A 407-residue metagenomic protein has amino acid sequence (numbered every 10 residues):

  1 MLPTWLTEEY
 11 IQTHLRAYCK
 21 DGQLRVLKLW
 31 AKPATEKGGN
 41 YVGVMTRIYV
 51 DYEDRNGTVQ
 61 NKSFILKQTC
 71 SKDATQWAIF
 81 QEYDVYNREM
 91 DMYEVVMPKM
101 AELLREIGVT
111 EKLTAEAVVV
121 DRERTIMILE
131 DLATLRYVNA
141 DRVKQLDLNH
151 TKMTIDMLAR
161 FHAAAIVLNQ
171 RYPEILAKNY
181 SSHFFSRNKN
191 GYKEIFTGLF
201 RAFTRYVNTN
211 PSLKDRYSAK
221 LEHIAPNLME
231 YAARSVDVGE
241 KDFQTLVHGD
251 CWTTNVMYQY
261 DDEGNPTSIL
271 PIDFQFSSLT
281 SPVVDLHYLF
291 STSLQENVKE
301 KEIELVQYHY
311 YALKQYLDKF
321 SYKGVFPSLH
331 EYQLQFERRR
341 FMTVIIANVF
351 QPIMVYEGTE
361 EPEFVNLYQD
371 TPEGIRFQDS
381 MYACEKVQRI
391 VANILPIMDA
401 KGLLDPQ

Functional and structural regions predicted by a protein language model:
M1-A34: Juxta-kinase regulatory segment immediately upstream of eukaryotic protein kinase catalytic domains
K32-R201, S278-P282, N297: Conserved ATP-binding subdomain of kinase catalytic cores across diverse folds
V44-R55, I65, P226-P282: Active-site acidic catalytic loop and adjacent metal/ATP-binding pocket of ATP-dependent phosphoryl transfer enzymes
D54, I224, S268, V306 (+1 more regions): Plant-skewed but cross-kingdom recognition/interaction modules and surfaces
R88, N149, M153-D156, E194 (+8 more regions): Generic recognition of stable, solvent-exposed alpha-helical segments in well-folded globular domains
D91, V95, F276-F320, T343-N366 (+1 more regions): Active-site activation/catalytic loop segments of kinase-like enzymes and analogous catalytic loops in related
R136-H248, Y258-E263, N366-Q407: ATP-dependent phospho-/nucleotidyl transfer catalytic cores
Q315-Q407: Helix-rich C-terminal or lid/interface subdomains of diverse kinases
